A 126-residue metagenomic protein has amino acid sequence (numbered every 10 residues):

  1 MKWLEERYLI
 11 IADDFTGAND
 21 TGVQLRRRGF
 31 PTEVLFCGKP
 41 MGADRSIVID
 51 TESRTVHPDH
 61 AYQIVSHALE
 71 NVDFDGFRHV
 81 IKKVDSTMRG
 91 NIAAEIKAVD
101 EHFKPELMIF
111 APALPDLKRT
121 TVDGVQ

Functional and structural regions predicted by a protein language model:
K2-G42, I47, A111-D116: N-terminal basic/disordered segments at the start of proteins
L4-R7, E33-L35, A61, E70-R78 (+1 more regions): Cap/lid and interdomain-hinge subdomains that line or gate substrate/regulatory clefts in soluble alpha/beta enzymes
Y8-A12, I47-T55, R78-D85, A111: Short glycine-rich or small-residue beta-strand-to-loop segments that form or flank ligand, phosphate, metal/Fe-S
L9-I10, G17, S53-I64, V84-N91: Catalytic cores of large soluble enzymes that bind and process phosphate-bearing ligands
T16, T21, T32, T51 (+3 more regions): Residue-identity detector for threonine
D20-Q24, H67, N71, A98: Alpha-helical scaffold segments in soluble metabolic enzymes
R45-R78: Phosphate/nucleotide-donor binding subsite
